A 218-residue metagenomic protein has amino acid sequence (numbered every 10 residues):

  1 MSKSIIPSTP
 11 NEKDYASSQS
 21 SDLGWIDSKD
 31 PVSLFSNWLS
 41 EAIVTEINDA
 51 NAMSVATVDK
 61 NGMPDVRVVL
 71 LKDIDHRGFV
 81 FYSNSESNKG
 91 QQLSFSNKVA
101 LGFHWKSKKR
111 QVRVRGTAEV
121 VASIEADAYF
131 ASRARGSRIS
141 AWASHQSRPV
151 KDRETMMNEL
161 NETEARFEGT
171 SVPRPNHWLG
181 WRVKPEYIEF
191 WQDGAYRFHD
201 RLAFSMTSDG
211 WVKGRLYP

Functional and structural regions predicted by a protein language model:
M1-P218: Binding-site signature for planar aromatic cofactors or substrates
